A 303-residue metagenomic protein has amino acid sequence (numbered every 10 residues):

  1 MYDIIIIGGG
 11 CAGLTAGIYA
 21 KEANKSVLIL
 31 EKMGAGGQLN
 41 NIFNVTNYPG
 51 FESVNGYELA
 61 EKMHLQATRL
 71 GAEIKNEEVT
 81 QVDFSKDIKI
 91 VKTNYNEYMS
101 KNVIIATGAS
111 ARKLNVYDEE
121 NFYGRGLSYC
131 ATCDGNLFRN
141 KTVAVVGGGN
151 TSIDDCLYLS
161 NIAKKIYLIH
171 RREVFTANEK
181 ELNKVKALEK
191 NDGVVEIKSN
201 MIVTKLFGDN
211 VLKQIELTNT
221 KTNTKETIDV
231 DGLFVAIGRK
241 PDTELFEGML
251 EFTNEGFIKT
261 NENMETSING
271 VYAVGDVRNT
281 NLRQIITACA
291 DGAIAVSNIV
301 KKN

Functional and structural regions predicted by a protein language model:
M1-D3, N76-E77, R139-K141, N200 (+2 more regions): Phosphate-coordination loops involved in phosphoryl transfer and adenosine-cofactor binding
Y2-L70, I153-E179: Beta1-alpha1 glycine-rich phosphate/pyrophosphate-binding loop at the start of Rossmann-like nucleotide-binding domains
G9, T107-G108, I237-G238: Glycine-rich, N-terminal phosphate-binding loop of Rossmann-like dinucleotide-binding domains
G10-C11, G34, A109-A111, N150-T151 (+1 more regions): Residue-level detector of alpha-helix initiation sites
A67-K86, I90-K92, E97-Y98, N161-T260: A Rossmann-like FAD-binding core segment of flavoenzymes
I74-R139: Glycine/small-residue-rich loop that forms an oxyanion/phosphate-binding "nest" at active or ligand-binding sites
N115, N121-L137, I237-T287, D291-I294 (+1 more regions): FAD-site-proximal beta/loop scaffold in flavoenzymes
